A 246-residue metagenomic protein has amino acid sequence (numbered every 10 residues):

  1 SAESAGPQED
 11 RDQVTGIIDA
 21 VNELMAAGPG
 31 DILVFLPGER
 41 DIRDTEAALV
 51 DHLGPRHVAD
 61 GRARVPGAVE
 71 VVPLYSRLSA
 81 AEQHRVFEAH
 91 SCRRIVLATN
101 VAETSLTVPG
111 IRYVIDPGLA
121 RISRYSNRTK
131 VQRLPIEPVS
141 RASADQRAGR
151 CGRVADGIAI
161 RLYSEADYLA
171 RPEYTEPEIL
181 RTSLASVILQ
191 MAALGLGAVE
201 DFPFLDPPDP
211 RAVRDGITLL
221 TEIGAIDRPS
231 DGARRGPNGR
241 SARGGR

Functional and structural regions predicted by a protein language model:
S1-R246: P-loop NTPase motor module signature
